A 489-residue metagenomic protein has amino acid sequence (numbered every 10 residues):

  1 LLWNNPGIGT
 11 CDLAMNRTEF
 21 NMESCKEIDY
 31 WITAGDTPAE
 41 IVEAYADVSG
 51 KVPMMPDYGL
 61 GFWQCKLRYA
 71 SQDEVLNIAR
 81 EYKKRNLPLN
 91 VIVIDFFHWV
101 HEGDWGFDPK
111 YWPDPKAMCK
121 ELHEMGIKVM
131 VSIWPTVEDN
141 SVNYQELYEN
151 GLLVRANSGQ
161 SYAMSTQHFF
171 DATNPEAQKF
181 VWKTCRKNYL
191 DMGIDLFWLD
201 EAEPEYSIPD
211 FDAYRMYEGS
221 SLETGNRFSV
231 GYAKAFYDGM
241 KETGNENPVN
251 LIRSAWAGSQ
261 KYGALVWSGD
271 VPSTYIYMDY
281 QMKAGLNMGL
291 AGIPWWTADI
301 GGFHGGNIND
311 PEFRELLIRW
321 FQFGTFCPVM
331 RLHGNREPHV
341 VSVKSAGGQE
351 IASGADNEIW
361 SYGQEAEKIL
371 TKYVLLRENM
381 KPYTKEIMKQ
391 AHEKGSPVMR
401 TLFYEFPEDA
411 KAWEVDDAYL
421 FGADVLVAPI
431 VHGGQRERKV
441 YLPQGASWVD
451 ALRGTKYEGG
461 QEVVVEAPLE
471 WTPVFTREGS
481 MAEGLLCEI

Functional and structural regions predicted by a protein language model:
L1-E478, A482-C487: Catalytic-domain carbohydrate-binding cleft regions of carbohydrate-active enzymes
